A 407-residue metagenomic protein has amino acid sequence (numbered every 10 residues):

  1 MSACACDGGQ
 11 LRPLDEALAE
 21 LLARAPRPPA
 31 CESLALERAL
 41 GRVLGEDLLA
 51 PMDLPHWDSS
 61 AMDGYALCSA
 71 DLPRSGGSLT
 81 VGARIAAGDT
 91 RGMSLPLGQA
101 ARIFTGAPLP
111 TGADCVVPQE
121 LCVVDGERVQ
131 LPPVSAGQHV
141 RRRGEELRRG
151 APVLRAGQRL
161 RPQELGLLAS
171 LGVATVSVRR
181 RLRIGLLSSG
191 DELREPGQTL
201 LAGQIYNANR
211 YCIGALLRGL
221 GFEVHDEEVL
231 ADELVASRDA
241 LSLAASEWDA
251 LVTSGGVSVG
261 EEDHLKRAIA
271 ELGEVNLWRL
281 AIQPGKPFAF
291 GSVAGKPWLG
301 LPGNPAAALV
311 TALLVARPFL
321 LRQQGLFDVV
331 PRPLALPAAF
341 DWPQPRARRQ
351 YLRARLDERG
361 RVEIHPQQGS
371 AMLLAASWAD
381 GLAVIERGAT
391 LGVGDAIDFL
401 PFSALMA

Functional and structural regions predicted by a protein language model:
M1-G76, G325-Y351: Short, low-complexity N-terminal leaders and the immediately following helix N-cap/first helix
M1-L14, A174-L301, P305-T311: Helix-rich terminal scaffold detector
S2-G8, Y65-E228, V362, L382 (+2 more regions): Short, glycine/charged-enriched hinge/interface segments at domain edges or termini
R24-P28, L171-A174, L193, L220 (+5 more regions): Change "in soluble alpha/beta enzymes" to "in soluble alpha/beta proteins
E32-E37, E46, G88, L147 (+1 more regions): Flexible glycine/proline-rich
E32-L36, L54-L79, G112-G126, L320 (+1 more regions): Short beta-strand/loop turn elements enriched in aromatics
D58-S60, D71-R74, G92-P96, L109-P110 (+13 more regions): Solvent-exposed alpha-helices and their adjacent loops that cap or buttress functional pockets in soluble metabolic
